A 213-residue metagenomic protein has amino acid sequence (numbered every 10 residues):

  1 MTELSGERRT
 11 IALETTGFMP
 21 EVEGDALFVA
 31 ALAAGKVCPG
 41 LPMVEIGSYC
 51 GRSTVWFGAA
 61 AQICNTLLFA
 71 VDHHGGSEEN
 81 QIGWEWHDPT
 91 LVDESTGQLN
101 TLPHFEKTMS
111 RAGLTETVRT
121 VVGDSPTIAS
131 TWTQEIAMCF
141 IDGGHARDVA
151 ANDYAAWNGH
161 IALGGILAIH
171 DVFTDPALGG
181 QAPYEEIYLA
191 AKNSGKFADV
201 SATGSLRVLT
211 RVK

Functional and structural regions predicted by a protein language model:
T2-F18, F28-K213: S-adenosylmethionine/decaboxylated-SAM
M19-E23: Phosphate/oxyanion-binding active-site loops and adjacent basic polyanion-contact surfaces
